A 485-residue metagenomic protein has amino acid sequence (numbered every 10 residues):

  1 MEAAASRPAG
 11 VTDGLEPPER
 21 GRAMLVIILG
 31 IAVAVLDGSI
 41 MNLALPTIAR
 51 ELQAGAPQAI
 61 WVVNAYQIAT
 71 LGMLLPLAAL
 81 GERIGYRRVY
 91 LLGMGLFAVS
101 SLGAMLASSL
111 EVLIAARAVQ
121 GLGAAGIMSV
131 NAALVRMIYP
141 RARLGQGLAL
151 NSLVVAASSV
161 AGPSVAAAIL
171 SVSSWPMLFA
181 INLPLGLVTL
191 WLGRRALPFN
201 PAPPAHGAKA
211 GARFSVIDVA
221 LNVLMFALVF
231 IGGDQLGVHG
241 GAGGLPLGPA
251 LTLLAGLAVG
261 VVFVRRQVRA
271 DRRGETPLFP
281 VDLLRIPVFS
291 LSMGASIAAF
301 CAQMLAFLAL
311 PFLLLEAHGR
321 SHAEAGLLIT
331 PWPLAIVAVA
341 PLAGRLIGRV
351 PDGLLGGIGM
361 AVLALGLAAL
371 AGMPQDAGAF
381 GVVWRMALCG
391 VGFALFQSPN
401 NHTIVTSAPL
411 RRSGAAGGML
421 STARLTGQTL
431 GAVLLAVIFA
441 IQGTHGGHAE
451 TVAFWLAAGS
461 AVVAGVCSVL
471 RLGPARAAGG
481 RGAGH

Functional and structural regions predicted by a protein language model:
M1-E19, A202-A208, R471-H485: Intrinsic disorder in cytosolic terminal tails and internal cytosolic loops of multi-pass membrane transporters
E2-F199, V339, R349, I358 (+4 more regions): Transmembrane-helix bundle of Major Facilitator Superfamily
R20-L43, L52, A56, V62 (+5 more regions): 12-transmembrane solute porter fold
I68, G95, V99-L102, L183-L190 (+5 more regions): Hydrophobic alpha-helical transmembrane segments of multipass integral membrane proteins
G72, G126, L224-A227, L305 (+1 more regions): Residue-level signal for the membrane-embedded core of alpha-helical transmembrane segments, especially mid-helix
L110, H239-A242, Q375-D376: Membrane-interface helix caps and helix-loop-helix hairpins in membrane proteins
V172-G294, A457-A458: Hydrophobic transmembrane-helix bundles of small-molecule transporters
